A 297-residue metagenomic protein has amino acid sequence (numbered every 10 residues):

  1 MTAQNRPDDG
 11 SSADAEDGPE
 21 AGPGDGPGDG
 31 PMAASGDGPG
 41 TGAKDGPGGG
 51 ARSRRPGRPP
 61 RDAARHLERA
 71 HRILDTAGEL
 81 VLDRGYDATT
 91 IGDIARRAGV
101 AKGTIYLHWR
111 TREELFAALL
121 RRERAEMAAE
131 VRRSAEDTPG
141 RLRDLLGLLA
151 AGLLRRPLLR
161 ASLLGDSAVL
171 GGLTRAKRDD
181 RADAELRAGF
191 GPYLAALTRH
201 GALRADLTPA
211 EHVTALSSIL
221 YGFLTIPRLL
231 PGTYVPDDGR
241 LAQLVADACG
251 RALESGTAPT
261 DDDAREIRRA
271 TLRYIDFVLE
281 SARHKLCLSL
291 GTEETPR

Functional and structural regions predicted by a protein language model:
M1-G10, D14-D17, D37, D45 (+4 more regions): C-terminal peripheral helix-coil segments that are non-catalytic and often amphipathic
G57-R58: Arg/Lys-rich, glycine/proline-spaced intrinsically disordered segments in nuclear chromatin/transcription regulators
R65-G78, I94, L115, L119-V131 (+1 more regions): Generic hydrophobic, amphipathic alpha-helix propensity
R72, L80-E114, A118: Helix-turn-helix
D75, P139-L158, T214, G239-R251: Amphipathic alpha-helical segments that line or abut small-molecule/effector binding pockets and mediate allosteric
A118, A129-A161, G165, P209: Hydrophobic alpha-helical connector segments
L153-K177, I226, D261: Amphipathic alpha-helical segments used for helix-helix packing
G172-A202, L207-L220, L224-T225, G239-Q243 (+1 more regions): Amphipathic alpha-helical packing segments from all-alpha helical-bundle domains
